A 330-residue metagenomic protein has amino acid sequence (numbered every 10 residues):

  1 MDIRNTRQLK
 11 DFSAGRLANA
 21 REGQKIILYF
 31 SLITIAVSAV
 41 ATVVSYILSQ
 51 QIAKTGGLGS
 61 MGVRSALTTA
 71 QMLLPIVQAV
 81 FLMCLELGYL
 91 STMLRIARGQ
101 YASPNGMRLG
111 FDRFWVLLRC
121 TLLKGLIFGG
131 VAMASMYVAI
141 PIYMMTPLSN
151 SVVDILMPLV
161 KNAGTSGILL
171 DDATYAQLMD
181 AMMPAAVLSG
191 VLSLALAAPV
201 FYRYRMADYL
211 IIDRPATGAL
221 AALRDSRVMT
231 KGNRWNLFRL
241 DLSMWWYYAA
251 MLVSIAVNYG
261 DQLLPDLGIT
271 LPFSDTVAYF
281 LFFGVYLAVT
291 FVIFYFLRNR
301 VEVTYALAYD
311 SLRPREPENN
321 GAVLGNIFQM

Functional and structural regions predicted by a protein language model:
M1-M330: Hydrophobic alpha-helical membrane segments
